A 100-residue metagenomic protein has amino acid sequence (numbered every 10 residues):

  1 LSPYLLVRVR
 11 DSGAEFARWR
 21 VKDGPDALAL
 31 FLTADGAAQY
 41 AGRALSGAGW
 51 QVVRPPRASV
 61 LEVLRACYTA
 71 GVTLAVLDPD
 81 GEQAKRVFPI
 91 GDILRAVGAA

Functional and structural regions predicted by a protein language model:
L1-A100: Conserved NAD+-utilizing ADP-ribose enzyme module
